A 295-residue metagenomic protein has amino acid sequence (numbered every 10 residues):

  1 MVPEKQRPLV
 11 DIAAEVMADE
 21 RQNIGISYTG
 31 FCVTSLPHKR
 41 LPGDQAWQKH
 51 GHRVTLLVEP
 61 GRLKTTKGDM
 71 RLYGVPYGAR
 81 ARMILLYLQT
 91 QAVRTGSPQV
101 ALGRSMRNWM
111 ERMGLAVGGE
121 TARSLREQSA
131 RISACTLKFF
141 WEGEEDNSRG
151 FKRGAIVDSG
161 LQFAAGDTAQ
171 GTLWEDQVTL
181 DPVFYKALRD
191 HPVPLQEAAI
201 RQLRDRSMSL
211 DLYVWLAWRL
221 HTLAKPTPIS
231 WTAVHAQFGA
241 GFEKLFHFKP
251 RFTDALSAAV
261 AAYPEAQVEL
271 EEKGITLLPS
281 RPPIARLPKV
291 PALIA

Functional and structural regions predicted by a protein language model:
M1-A295: Charged, alpha-helix-forming regions
